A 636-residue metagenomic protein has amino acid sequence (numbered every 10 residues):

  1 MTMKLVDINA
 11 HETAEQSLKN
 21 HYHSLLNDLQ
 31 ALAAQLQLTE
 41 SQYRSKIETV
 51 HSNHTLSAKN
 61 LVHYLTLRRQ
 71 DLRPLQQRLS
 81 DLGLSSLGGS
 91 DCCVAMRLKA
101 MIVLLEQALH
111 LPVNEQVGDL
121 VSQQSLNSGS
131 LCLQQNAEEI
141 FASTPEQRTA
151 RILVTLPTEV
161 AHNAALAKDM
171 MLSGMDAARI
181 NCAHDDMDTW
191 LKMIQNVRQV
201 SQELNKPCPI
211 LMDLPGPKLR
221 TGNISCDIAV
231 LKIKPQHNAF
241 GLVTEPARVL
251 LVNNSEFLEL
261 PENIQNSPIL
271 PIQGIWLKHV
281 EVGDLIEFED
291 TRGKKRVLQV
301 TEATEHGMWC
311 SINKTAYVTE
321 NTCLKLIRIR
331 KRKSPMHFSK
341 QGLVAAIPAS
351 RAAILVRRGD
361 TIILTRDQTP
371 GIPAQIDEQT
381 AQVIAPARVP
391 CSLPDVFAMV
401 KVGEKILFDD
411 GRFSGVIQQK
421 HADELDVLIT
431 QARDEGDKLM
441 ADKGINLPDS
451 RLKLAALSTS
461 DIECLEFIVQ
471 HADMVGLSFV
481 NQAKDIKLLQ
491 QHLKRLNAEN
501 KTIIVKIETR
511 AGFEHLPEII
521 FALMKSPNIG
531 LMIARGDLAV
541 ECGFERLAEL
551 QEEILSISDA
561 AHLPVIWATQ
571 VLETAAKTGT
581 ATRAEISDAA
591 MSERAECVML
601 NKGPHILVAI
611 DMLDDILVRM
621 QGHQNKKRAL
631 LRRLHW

Functional and structural regions predicted by a protein language model:
T2-W636: Non-catalytic helical/linker scaffolds that mediate oligomerization, partner binding, and domain coupling around large
